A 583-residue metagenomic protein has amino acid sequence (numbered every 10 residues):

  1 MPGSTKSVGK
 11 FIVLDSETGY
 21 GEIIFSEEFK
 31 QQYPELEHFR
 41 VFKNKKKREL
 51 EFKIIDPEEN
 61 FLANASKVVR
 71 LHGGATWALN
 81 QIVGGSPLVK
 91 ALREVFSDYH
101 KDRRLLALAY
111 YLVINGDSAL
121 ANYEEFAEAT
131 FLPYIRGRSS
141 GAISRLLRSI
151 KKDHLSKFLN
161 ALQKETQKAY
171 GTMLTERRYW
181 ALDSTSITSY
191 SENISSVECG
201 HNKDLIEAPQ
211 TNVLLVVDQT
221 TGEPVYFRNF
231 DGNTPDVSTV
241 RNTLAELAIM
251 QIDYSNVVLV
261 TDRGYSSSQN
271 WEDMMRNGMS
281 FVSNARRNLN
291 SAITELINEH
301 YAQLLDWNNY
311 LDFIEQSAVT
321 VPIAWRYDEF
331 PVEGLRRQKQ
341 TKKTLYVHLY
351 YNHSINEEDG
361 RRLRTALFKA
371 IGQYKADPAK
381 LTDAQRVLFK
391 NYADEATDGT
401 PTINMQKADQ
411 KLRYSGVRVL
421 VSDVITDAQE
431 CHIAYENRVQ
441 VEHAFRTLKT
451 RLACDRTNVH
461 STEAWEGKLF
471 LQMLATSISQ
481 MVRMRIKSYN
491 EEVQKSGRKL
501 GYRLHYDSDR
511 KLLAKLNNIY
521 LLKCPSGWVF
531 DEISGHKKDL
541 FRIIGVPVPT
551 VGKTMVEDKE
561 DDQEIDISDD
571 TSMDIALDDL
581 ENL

Functional and structural regions predicted by a protein language model:
P2-N193, L215-N233, K411, Y520-L583: Dynamic "connector" segments at or just before major functional cores
R138-S140, V257, I486-L500: Short, glycine/acidic-rich hinge or "gate" loops at secondary-structure transitions that mediate conformational
I206-I249: Electropositive, glycine- and tryptophan-enriched low-complexity nucleic-acid-binding patches
N229, S280-A434, D509-L583: An anionic, glycine-rich sequence signature occurring as long contiguous blocks
P235, L259-Q269, R287-N290, E463-E466: Acidic, metal-coordinating catalytic cores used for nucleic-acid/nucleotide bond scission and strand-transfer chemistry
I252, W271-S280: Short, surface-exposed basic-aromatic patches at helix termini and helix-loop junctions that form
E430-N458: Short amphipathic alpha-helical "interface-anchor" segments enriched in bulky aromatics
S461-V482: Basic, amphipathic alpha-helical segments enriched in Lys/Arg and hydrophobic/aromatic residues
